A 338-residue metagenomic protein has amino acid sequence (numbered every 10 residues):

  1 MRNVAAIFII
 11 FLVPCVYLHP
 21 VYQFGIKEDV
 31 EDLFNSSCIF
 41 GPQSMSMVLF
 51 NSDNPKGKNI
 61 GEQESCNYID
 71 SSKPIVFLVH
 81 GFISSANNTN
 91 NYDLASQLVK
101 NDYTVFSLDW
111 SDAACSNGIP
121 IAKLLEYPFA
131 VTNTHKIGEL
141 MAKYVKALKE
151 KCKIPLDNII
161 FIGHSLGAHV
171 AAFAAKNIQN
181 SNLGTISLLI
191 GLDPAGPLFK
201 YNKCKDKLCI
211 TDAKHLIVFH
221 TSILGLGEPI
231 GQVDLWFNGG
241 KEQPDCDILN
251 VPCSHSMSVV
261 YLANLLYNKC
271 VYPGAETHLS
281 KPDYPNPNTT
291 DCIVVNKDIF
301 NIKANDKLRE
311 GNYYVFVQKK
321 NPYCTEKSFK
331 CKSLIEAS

Functional and structural regions predicted by a protein language model:
R2-N117, A122-N133, A142-L156, N182-G184 (+3 more regions): Flexible, membrane-associating and regulatory peripheral segments of lipid-active enzymes
V79-G81, H164, D193: The conserved beta1-alpha1 loop
V105, I159, L216: Hydrophobic anchor at the start of a short beta-strand that flanks the dinucleotide cofactor-binding loop
K153-S165: Alpha/beta-hydrolase fold nucleophile elbow
G167, Y201-K205: Short beta-alpha junctions and helix-cap segments that line functional grooves
V170-A174: Hydrolases whose catalytic domains are alpha/beta-hydrolase-1, hotdog thioesterase, or metallo-beta-lactamase-like
S187-L198, H220-I223: Active-site nucleophile loop of the alpha/beta-hydrolase fold
K214-F219, D234-L235: Catalytic His-Asp charge-relay segment
